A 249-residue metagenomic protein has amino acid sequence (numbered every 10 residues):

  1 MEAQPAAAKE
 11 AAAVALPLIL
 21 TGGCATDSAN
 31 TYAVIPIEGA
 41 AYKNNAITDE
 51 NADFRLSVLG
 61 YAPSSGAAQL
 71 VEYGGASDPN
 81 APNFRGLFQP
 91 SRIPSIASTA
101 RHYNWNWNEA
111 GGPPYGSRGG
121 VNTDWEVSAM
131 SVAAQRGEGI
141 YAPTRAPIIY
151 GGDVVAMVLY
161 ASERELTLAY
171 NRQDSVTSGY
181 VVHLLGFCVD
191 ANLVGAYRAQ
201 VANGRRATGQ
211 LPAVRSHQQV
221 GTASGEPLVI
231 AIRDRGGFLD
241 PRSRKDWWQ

Functional and structural regions predicted by a protein language model:
M1-A12: Bacterial N-terminal signal peptides that target proteins for export
V14-P17: Hydrophobic helical h-region of N-terminal Sec-dependent signal peptides in bacterial secretory/periplasmic proteins
L20-G23: C-terminal motif of bacterial Sec signal peptides marking the signal peptidase cleavage site
A25-D27: Bacterial signal peptide processing site
N30-Q249: Contiguous, well-folded functional domains in the mature portion of proteins
